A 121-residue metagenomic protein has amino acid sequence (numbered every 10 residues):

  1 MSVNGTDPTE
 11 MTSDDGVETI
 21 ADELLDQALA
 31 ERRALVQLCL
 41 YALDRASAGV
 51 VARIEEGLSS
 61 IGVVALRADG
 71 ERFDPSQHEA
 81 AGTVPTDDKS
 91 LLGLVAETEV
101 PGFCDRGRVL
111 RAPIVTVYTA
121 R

Functional and structural regions predicted by a protein language model:
S2-H78: Charge-dense, E/K-rich amphipathic alpha-helical interfaces
V3, T86, V95-E97: Long, compositionally biased regulatory regions of eukaryotic proteins
S59, D87-L91: Intrinsically disordered, low-complexity segments enriched in polar/charged residues with Gly/Pro, especially when
S76-T86: Charged, often glycine-rich, active-site loop that binds/positions anionic groups
S90-R121: A hydrophobic membrane-anchoring alpha-helix module
